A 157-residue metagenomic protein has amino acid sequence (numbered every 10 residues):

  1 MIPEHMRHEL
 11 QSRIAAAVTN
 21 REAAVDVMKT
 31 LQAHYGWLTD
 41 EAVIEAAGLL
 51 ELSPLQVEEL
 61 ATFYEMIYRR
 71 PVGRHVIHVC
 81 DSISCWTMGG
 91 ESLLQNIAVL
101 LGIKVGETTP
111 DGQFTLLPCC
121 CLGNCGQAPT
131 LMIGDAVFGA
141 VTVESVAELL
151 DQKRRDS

Functional and structural regions predicted by a protein language model:
M1-S157: Signature of N-terminal electron-transfer/Fe-S-associated modules in redox systems
